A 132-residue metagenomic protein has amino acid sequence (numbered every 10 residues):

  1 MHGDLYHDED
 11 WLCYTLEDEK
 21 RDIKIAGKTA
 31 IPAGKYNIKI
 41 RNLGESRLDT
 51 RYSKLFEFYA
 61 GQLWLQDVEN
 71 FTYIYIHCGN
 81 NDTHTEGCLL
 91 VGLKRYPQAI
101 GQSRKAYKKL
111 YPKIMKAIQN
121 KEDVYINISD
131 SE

Functional and structural regions predicted by a protein language model:
M1-V124, D130-E132: Cell wall/extracellular polymer interaction/catalysis modules
